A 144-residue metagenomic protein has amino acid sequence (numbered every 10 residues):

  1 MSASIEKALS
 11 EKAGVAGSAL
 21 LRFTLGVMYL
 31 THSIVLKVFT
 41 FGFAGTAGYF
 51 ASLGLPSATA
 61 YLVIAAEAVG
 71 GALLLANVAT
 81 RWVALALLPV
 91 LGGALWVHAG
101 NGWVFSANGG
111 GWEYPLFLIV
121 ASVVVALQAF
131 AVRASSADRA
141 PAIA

Functional and structural regions predicted by a protein language model:
M1-V38, A58-A65, V69, L75-A144: Extended, low-polarity transmembrane helix blocks
V38-L53: Membrane-interface interhelical connector segments
